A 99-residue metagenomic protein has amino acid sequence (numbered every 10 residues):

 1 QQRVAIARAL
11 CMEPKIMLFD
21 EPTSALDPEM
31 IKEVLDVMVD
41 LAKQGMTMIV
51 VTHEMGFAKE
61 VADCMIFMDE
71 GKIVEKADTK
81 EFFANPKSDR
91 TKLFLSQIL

Functional and structural regions predicted by a protein language model:
M12, Q44: Conserved signature/switch motifs of ABC ATPase nucleotide-binding domains
M17-D20: Catalytic Walker B motif of ABC-type/P-loop ATPase nucleotide-binding domains
P28-M30: Helix N-cap at the start of a conserved alpha-helix in ABC-type nucleotide-binding domains
T52-H53: H-loop/switch region of ABC-family ATPase nucleotide-binding domains
A58-E60: A short, surface-exposed alpha-helical micro-motif characterized by mixed small hydrophobic and charged/polar residues
V74-K76, K80-L99: C-terminal boundary and immediately downstream tail of ABC-type ATPase nucleotide-binding domains
